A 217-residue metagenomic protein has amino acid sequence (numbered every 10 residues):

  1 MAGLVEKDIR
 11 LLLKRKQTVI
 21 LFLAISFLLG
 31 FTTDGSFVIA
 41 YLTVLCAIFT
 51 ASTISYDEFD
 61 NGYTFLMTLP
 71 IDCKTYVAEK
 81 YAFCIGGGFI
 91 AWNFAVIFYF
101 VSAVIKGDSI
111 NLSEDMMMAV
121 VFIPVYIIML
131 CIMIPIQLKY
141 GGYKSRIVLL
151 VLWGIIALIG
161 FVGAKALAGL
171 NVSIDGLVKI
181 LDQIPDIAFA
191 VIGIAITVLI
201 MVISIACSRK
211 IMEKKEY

Functional and structural regions predicted by a protein language model:
M1-N61, E79-Y217: Hydrophobic alpha-helical transmembrane segments of membrane proteins
T68-C73: Short helix-to-coil transition segments within interhelical loops that connect adjacent transmembrane helices
T75-V77: Alpha-helix N-cap/helix-start motif at helix boundaries, enriched for small hydrophobics
